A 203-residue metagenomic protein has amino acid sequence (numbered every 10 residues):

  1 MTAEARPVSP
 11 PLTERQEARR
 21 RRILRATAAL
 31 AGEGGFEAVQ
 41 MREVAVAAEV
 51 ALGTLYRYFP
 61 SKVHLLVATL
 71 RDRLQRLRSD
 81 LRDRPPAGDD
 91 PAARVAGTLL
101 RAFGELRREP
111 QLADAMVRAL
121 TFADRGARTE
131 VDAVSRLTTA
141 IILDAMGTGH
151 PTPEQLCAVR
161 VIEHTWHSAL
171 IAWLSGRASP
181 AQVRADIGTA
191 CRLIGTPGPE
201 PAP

Functional and structural regions predicted by a protein language model:
M1-A18, P199-P203: N-terminal intrinsically disordered/low-complexity leader segments
Q16-T27, V44, T69-L77: Generic hydrophobic, amphipathic alpha-helix propensity
R22, L30-H64, A68: Helix-turn-helix
I23-A31, A102, W166: Short hydrophobic clusters on alpha-helical segments that form packing/core surfaces in small helical domains
A68, R82-R108, I162, R184: Hydrophobic alpha-helical connector segments
R78, A123-H167, A185-G195: Amphipathic alpha-helical packing segments from all-alpha helical-bundle domains
R82-D83, M116-A123: Short linear capping/connector segments at secondary-structure termini
G104-E105, D144, I162-A181, R192-A202: Amphipathic C-terminal alpha-helical segment
